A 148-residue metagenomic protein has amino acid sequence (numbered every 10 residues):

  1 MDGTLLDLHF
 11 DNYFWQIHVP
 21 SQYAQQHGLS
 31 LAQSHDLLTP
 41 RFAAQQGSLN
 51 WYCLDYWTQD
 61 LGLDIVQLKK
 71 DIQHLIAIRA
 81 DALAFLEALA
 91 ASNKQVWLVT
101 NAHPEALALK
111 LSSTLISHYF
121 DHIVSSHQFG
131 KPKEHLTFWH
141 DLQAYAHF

Functional and structural regions predicted by a protein language model:
M1-A84, H103-E105: N-terminal helical cap/lid subdomain that shapes the substrate entry/recognition surface in HAD-like hydrolases
G3, G130-K131: Alpha/beta-hydrolase active-site loop signature
N12-W15, L111-L115, F138-H140: Short, glycine/charged-enriched secondary-structure capping and boundary segments
L29, L63, I116, H147-F148: Helix N-cap/coil-helix junction residues
T58, L111, Q143: ABC transporter ATPase nucleotide-binding domain signature
I65-A77, A82-T114, F120-S126: Substrate-recognition element of Asp-dependent hydrolases with the DxDx(T/V) motif
P132-F148: Conserved Lys-Pro-Asp/Glu-containing loop-to-beta segment of HAD-superfamily phosphomonoesterases, centered on
